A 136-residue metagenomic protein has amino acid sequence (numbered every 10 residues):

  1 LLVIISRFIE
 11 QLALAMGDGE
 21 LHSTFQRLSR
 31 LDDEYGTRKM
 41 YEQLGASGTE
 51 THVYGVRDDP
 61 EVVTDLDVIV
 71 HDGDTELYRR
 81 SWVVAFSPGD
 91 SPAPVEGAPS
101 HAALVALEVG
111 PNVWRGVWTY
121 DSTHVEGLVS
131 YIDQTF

Functional and structural regions predicted by a protein language model:
L1-F136: PLD/PLD-like phosphodiesterase catalytic module centered on the HKD motif
